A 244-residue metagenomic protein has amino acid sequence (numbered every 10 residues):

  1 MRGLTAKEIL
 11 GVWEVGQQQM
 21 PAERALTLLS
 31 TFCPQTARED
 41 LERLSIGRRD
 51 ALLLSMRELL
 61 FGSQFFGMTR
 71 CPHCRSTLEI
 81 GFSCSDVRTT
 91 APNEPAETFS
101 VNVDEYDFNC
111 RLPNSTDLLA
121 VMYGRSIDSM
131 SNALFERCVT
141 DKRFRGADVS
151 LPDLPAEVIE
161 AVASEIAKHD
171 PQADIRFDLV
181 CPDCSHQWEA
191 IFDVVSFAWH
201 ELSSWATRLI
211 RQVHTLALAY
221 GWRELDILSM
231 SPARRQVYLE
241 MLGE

Functional and structural regions predicted by a protein language model:
M1-E244: Long C-terminal interaction/binding lobes of large macromolecular proteins
